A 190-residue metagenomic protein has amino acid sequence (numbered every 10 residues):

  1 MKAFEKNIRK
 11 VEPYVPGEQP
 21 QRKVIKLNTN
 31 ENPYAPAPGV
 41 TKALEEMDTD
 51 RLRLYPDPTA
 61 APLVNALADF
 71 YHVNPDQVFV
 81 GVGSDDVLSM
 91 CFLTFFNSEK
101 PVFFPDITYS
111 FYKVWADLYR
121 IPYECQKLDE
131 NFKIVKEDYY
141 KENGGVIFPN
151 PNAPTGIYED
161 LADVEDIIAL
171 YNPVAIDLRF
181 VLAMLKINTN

Functional and structural regions predicted by a protein language model:
M1-L54, Y140-I147: N-terminal "arm"/small-domain region of PLP-dependent enzymes with the aminotransferase-like
P16, K23, P36-G39, T59 (+3 more regions): A generic alpha-helix propensity feature with a strong bias for hydrophobic helices
L27, A175-R179: Residue-level marker for buried hydrophobic side chains located in beta-strands that build the well-ordered beta-sheet
L52-P173, V181-N190: Conserved core of the PLP fold type I
